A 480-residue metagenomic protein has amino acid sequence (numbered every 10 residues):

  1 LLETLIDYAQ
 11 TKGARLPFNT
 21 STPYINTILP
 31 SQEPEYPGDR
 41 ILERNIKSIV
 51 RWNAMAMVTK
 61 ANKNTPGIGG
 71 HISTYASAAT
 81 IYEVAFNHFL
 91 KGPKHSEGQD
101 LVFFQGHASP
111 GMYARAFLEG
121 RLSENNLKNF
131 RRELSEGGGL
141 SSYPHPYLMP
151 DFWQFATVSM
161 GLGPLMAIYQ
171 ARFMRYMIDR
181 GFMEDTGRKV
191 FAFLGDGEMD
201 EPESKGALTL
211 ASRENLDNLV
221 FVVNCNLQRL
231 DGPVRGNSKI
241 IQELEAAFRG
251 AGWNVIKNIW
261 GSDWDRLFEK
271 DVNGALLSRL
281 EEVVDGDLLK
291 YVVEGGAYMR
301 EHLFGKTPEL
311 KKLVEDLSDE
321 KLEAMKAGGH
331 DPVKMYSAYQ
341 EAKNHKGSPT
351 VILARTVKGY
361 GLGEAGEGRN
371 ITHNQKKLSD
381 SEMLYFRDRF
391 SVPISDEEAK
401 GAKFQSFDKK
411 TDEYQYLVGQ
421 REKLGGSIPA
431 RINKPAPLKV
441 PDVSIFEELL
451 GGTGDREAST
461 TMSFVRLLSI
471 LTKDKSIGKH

Functional and structural regions predicted by a protein language model:
L1-V84, F193-L194, E198, P202 (+2 more regions): Conserved acidic/glycine
G38, L42-V50, A54-K63, Y75-E214 (+2 more regions): Cofactor-binding active-site loop characterized by glycine-rich and histidine/acidic residues
S212-D217, H345: Short, conserved loop/helix-junction motifs that constitute active-site signature segments in enzyme catalytic cores
